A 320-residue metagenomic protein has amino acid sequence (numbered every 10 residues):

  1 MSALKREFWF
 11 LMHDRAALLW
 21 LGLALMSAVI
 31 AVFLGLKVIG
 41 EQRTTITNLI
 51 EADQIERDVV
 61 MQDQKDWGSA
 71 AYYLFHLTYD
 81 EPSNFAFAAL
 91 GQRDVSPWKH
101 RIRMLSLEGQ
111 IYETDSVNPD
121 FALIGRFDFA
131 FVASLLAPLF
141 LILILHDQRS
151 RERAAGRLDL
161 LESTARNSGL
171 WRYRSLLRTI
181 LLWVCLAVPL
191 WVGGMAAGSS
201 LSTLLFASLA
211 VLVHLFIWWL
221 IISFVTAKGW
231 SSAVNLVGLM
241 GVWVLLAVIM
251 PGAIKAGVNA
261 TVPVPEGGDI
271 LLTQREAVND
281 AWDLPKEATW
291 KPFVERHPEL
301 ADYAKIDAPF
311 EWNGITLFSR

Functional and structural regions predicted by a protein language model:
M1-A122, L236, W243-R320: Transmembrane alpha-helical segments and their membrane-interface loop/helix boundaries that make up the transmembrane
A16, N167-S168, L204, S232-N235: Membrane-helix interface segments
E108-G109, G169-G198: Hydrophobic alpha-helical transmembrane segments that constitute the membrane-spanning cores of multi-pass membrane
I124-R157: Long, hydrophobic alpha-helical segments
L141-L145, I217-I221, V237-G238: Hydrophobic/aromatic residues in alpha-helical transmembrane segments
L160-G169: Short helix-to-coil transition segments within interhelical loops that connect adjacent transmembrane helices
V192-A210: Membrane-interfacial helix-loop-helix connectors in multipass membrane proteins
A207-W230, L246: Hydrophobic alpha-helical transmembrane segments of polytopic membrane proteins
